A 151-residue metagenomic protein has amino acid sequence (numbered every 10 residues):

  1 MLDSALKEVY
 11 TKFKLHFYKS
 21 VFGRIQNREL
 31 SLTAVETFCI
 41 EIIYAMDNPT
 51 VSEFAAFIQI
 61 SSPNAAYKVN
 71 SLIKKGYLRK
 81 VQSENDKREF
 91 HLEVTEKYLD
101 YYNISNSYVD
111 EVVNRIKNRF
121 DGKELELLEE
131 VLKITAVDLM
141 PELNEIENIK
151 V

Functional and structural regions predicted by a protein language model:
M1, K123-V151: C-terminal regulatory/oligomerization modules of transcriptional regulators
M1-L30: N-terminal leader segment of winged-helix/HTH proteins
K14-F17, D47, A136-M140: A structural signal for well-ordered alpha-helices, especially hydrophobic packing surfaces of coiled-coils
F22-S61: N-terminal helix-turn-helix DNA-binding core of bacterial DNA-binding proteins
V51, V69-N70: Short, hydrophobic-biased segments on the C-terminal half of alpha helices that form "recognition helices"
N70-L127: Charged, amphipathic alpha-helical coiled-coil/dimerization segments
